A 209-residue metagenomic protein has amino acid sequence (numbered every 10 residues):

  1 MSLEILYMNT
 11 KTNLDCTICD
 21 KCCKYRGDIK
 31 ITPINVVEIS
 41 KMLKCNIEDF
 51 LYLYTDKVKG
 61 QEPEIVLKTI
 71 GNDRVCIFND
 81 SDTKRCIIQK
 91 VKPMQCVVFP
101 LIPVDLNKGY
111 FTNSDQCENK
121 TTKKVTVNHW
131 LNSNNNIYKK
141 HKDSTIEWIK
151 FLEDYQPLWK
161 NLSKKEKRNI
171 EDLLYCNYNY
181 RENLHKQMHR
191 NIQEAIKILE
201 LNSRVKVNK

Functional and structural regions predicted by a protein language model:
M1-K209: Short loop/turn segments that flank or connect secondary-structure elements
